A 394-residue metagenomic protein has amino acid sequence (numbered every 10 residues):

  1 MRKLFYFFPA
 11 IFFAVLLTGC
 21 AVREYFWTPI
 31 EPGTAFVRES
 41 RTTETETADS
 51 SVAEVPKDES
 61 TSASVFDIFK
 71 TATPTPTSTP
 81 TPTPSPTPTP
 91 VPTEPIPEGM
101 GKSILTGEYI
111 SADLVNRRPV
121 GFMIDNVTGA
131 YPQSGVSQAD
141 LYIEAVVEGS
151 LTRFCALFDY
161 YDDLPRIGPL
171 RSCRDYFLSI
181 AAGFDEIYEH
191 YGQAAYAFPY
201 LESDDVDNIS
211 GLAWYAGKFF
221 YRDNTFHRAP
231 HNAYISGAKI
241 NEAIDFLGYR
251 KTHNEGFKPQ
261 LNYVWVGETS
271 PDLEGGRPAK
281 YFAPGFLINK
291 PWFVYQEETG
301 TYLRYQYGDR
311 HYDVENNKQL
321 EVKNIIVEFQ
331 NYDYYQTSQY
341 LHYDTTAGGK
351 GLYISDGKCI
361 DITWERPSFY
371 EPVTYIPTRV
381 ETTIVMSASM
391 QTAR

Functional and structural regions predicted by a protein language model:
M1-Y6: Positively charged n-region of N-terminal signal peptides that target proteins for export
F7, T43, A48-S50, D58-A63 (+5 more regions): Short amphipathic alpha-helical "recognition" segments used for binding
A10-V15: Hydrophobic membrane-insertion alpha-helices, especially the h-region of bacterial N-terminal signal peptides
T18-G19: C-terminal motif of bacterial Sec signal peptides marking the signal peptidase cleavage site
R23-I96: Ser/Thr-rich, Proline-interspersed low-complexity disordered segments
V91-A139, I143, E148-R394: A surface/extracellular/periplasmic glyco- and lipid-processing/surface-interacting theme
